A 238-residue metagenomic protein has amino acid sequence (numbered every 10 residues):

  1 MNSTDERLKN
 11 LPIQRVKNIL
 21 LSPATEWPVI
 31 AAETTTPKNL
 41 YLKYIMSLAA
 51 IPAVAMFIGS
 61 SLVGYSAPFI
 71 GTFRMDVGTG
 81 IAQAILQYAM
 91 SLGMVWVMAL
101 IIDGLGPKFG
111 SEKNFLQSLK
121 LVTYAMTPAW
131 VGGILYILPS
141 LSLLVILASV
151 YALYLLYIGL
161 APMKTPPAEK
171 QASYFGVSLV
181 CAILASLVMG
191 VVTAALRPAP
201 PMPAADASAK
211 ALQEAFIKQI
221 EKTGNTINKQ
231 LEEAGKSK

Functional and structural regions predicted by a protein language model:
N2-F109: Selected alpha-helical membrane-embedding segments in polytopic membrane proteins
K9, K17, K38, K43 (+10 more regions): Context-gated lysine
K9-P12, K43, G59-S60, S140 (+5 more regions): Functionally constrained cores in energy, signaling, and assembly domains
T25-W27, T36, F57, F115 (+3 more regions): A generic structural micro-environment signature that highlights single residues at secondary-structure boundaries
K38, K43-I45, P68, V131-Y136 (+3 more regions): Generic alpha-helical propensity signal that fires on short helical segments and nearby coil/disordered stretches
A55-S91, Y136-S149, S186-K238: Membrane-helix interface segments in multi-pass membrane proteins
M98-V188: Hydrophobic alpha-helical transmembrane segments and adjacent short intramembrane/lumenal linkers of inner/organellar
